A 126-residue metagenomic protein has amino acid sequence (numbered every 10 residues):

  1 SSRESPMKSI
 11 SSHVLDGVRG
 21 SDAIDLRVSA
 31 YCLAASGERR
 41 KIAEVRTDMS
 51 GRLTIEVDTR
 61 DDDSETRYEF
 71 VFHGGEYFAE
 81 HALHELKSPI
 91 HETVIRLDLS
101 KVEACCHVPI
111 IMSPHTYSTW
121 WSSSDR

Functional and structural regions predicted by a protein language model:
S1-P6: Short, Lys/Arg-enriched N-terminal segments with co-localized hydrophobic residues within the first ~10-30 amino acids
M7-S100, H107-P109: Beta-strand-dominated extracellular/periplasmic modules and repeats in secreted or surface-exposed proteins
V102-R126: Compositionally biased low-complexity segments at domain edges in trafficked proteins and select soluble regulators
